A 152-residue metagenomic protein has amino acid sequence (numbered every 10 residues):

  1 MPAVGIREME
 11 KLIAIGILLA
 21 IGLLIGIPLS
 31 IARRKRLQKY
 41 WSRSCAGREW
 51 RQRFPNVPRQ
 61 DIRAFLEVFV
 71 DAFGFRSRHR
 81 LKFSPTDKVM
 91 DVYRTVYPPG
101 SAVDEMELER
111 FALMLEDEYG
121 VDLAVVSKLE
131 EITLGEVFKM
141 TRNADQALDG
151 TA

Functional and structural regions predicted by a protein language model:
P2-D117, V121-A152: Phosphopantetheine-dependent thiolation modules in NRPS/PKS and related acyl-activating systems
